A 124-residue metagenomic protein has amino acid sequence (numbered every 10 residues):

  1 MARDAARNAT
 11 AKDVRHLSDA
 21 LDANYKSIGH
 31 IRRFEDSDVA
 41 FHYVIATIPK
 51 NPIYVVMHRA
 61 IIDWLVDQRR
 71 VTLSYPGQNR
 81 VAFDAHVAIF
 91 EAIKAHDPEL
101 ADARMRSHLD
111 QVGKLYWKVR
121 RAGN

Functional and structural regions predicted by a protein language model:
N8-K12: A eukaryote-biased feature capturing mid-to-C-terminal, repeat/solenoid-rich segments of large proteins, strongly
S18-K26, H30, D36, A40-H42 (+1 more regions): C-terminal all-alpha effector/ligand-binding and dimerization domain of prokaryotic HTH-type transcriptional repressors
I45: Short basic (Lys/Arg) and small-residue
I48-P49: Transmembrane helix irregularities
I53: N-terminal DNA-binding recognition helix of tyrosine site-specific recombinases/integrases
